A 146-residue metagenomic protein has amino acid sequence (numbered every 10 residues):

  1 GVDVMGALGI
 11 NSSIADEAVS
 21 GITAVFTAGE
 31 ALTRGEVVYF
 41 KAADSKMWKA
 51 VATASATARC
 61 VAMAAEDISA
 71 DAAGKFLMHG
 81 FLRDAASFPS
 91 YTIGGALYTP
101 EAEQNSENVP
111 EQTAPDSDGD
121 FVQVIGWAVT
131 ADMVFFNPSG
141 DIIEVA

Functional and structural regions predicted by a protein language model:
V4-A146: Glycine-anchored, exposed beta-strand/edge motif detector
